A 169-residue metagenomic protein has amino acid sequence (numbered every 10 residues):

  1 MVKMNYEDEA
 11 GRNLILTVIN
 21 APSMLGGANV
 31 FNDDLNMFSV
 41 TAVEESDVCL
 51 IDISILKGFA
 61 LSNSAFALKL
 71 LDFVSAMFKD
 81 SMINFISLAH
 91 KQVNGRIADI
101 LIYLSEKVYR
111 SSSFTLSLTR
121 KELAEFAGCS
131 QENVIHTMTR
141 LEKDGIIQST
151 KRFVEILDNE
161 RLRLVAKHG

Functional and structural regions predicted by a protein language model:
M1-N5, A21-P22: Glycine- and acidic-residue-biased ligand/ion/polar-headgroup-sensing regions
E7-L16: Short alpha-helix-to-loop micro-motif enriched in aromatics/charged/Gly
I15-S75, K79: Cyclic-nucleotide recognition modules
V43, L61-G128: Polybasic "coupling" helices that flank or enter modular domains
L104-G169: Phosphate-/nucleic-acid-contacting segments
